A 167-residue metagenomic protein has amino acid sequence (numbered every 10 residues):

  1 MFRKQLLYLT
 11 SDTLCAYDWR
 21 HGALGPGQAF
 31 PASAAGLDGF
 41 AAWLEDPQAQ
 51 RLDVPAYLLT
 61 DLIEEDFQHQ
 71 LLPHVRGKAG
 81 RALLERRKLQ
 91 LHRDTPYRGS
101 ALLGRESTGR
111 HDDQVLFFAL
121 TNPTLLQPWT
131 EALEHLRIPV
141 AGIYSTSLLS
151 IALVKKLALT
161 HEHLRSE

Functional and structural regions predicted by a protein language model:
F2-P31, Q50-L52, R110-E167: Small-residue (GG/TT-enriched) beta-loop-alpha framework at ligand/catalytic clefts
L24-A29, D38, A101, E106: Compositionally biased, intrinsically disordered low-complexity regions
F30-S33, G77: Flexible, glycine- and charge-enriched loops at secondary-structure boundaries
A32-T60: Glycine/small-residue-rich interface belts in oligomeric ring/scaffold proteins and their assembly partners
F40-W43, L84, P128-A132: Hydrophobic side chains in well-ordered alpha-helices
T60-L126, H135, I151-H163: Internal amphipathic helical hairpin motif
